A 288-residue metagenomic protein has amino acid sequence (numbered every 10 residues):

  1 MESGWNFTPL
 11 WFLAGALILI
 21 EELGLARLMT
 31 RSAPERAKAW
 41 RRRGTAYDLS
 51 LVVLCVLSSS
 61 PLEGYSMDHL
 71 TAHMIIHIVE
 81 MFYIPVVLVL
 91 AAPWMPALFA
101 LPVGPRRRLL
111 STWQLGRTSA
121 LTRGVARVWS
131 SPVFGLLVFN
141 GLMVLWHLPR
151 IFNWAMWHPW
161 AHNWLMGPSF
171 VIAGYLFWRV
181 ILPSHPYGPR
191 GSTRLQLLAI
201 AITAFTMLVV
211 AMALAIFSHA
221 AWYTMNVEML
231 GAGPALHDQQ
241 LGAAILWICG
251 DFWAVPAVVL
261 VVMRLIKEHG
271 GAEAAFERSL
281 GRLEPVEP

Functional and structural regions predicted by a protein language model:
M1-P288: Alpha-helical membrane segments of multi-pass proteins
